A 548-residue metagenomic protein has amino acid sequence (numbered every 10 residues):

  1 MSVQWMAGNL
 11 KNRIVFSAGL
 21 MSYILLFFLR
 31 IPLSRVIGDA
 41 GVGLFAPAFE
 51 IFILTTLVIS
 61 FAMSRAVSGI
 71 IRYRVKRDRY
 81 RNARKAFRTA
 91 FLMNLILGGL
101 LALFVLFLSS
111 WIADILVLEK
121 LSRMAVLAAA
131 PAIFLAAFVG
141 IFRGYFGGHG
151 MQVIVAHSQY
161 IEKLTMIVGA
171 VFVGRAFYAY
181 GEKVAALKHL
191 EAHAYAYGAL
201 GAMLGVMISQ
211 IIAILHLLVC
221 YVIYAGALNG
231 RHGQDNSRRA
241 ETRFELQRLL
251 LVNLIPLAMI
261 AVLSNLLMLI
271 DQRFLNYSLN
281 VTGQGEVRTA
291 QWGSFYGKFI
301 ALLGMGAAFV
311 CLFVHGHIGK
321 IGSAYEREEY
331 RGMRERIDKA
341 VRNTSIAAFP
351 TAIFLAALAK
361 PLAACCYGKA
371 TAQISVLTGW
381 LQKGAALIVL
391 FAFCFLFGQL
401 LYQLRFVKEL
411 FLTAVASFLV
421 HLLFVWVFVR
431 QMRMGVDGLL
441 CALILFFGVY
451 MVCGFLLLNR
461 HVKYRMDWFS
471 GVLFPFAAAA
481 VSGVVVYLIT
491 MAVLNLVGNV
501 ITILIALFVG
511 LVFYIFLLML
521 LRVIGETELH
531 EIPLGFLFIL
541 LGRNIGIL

Functional and structural regions predicted by a protein language model:
M1-L25, R81, K85, S237-A261 (+2 more regions): N-terminal membrane topogenesis motif
A7-R65, A102, L106, A132-I133 (+1 more regions): Signature of the first transmembrane helix
K11-L26, G205-A213, L217-Y221, S237-G319 (+2 more regions): Transmembrane helical elements of multi-pass membrane transporters/channels
F61-K76, A307-E329: Helix-loop junctions and terminal segments of transmembrane helices in multi-pass membrane transport/translocation
S110-A129, D338, A356-I388, R433: Interfacial segments at transmembrane-helix termini and the short loops linking adjacent helices
A136-Q159, I388-A414: Membrane-interface junctions at transmembrane-helix termini in multi-pass inner-membrane proteins
V153, L164-H216, K408, F418-V452 (+3 more regions): Membrane-interface helix-loop junctions in multi-pass transport and translocation proteins
N280, L488-L548: Membrane-proximal transmembrane or re-entrant/amphipathic helices at the cytosolic face
